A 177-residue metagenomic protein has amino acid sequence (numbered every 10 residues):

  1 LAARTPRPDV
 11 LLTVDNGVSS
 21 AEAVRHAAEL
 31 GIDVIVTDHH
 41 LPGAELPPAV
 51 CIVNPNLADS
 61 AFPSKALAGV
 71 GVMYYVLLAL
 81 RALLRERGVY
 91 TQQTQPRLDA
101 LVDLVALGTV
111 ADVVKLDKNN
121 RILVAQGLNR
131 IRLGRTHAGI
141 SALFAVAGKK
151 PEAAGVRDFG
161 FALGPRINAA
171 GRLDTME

Functional and structural regions predicted by a protein language model:
L1-E177: Replace "Mg2+/Mn2+-dependent" with "divalent metal-dependent
